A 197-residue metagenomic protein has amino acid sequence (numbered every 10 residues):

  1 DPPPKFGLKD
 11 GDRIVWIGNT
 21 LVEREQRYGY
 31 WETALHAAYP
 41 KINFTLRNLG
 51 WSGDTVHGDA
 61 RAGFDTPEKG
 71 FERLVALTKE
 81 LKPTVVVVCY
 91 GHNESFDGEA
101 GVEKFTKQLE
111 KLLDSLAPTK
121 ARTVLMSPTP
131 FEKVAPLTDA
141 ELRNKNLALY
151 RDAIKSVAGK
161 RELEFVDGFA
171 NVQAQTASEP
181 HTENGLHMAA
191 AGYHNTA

Functional and structural regions predicted by a protein language model:
P3, G7-D10, G29-R47, W51-A197: Alpha-helical cap/lid subdomain in secreted, periplasmic, or secretory-pathway luminal O-acyl-processing enzymes
L8-N19: Acidic/histidine-rich, surface-exposed loop or edge segments in extracytoplasmic proteins
T20-V22, E94: Short histidine/acidic/glycine/proline-rich micro-motifs that form metal- and phosphate-coordinating active-site loops
V22-G29: Glycine- and acidic-residue-enriched helix-capping/strand-helix junction motifs
